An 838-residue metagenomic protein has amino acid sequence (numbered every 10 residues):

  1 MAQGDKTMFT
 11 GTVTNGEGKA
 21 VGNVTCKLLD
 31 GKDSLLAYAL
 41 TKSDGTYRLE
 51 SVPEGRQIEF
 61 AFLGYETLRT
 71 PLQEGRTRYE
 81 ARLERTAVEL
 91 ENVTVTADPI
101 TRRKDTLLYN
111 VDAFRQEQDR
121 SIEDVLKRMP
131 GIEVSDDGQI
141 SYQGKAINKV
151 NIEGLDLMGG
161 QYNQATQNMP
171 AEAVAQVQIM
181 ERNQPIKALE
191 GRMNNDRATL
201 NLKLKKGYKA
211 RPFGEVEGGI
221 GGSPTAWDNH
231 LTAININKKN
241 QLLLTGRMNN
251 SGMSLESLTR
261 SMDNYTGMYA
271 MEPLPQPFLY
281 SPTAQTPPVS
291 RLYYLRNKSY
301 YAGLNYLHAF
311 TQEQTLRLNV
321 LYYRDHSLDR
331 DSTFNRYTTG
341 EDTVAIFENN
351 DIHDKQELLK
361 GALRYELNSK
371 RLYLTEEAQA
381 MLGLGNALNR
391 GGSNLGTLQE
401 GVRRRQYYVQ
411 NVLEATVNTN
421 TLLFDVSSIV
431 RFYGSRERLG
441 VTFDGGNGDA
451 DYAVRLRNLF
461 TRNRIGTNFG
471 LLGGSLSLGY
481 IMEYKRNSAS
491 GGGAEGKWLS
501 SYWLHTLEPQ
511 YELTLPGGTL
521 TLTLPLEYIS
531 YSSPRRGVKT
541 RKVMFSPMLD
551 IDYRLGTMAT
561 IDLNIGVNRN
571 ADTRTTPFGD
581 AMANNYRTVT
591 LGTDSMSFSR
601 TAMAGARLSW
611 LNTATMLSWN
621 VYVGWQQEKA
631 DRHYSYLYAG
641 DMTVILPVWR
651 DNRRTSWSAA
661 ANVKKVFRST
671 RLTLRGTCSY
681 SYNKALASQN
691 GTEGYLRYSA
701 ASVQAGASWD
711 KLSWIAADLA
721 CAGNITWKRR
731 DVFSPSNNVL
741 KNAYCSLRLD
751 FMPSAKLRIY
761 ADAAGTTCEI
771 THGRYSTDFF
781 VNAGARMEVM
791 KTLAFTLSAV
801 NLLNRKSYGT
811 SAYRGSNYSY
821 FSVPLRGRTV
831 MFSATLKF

Functional and structural regions predicted by a protein language model:
A2-K6, G18, D44-T46, E66-T77 (+15 more regions): Membrane-proximal, glycine/serine-rich, low-complexity loop/turn segments characteristic of large bacterial
T10-V21: Structural motif
L29-S34, Q57-T70: A short, solvent-exposed loop/turn motif at the edges and junctions of modular extracellular/periplasmic domains
K32-T46: Short, acidic Ser/Thr/Gly-rich low-complexity loop/linker segments typical of extracellular and cell-surface proteins
E190-G191, L255-S261, L328-A345, N386-L395 (+11 more regions): Outer-membrane beta-barrel translocator domains and adjoining extracellular loop/strand segments of Gram-negative
S223, Y294-R296, D351-E357, T397-Y407 (+9 more regions): Replace "Gram-negative outer membrane beta-barrel proteins" with "bacterial and organellar outer membrane beta-barrel
L307-D325, H353-R536, P547, R554 (+4 more regions): Face-selective signature of the C-terminal outer-membrane beta-barrel domain
A717-R786: C-terminal beta-barrel architecture of Gram-negative outer-membrane proteins
